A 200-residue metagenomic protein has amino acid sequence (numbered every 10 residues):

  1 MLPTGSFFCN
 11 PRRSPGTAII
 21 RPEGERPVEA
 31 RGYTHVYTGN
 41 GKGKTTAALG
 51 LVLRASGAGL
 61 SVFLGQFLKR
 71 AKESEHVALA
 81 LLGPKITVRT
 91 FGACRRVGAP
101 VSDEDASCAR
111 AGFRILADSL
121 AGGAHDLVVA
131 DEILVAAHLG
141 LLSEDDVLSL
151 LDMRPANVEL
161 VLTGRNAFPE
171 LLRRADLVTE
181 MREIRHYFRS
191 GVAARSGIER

Functional and structural regions predicted by a protein language model:
C9-Y33: Extreme N-terminal, non-catalytic leader segments that precede Walker-type/kinase nucleotide-binding cores
I19-I20, A109-R114, L160-T163: Short gly/ser/thr-rich secondary-structure transition/capping motifs
R26-P27, A78-A80, D152, P169-E170: Short secondary-structure boundary/capping segments
G32-A121: Conserved P-loop
R95-R96, D118-A124, I133-R200: Replace "adjacent to P-loop NTPase cores in ATP/GTP-dependent enzymes" with "adjacent to NTP-binding cores
